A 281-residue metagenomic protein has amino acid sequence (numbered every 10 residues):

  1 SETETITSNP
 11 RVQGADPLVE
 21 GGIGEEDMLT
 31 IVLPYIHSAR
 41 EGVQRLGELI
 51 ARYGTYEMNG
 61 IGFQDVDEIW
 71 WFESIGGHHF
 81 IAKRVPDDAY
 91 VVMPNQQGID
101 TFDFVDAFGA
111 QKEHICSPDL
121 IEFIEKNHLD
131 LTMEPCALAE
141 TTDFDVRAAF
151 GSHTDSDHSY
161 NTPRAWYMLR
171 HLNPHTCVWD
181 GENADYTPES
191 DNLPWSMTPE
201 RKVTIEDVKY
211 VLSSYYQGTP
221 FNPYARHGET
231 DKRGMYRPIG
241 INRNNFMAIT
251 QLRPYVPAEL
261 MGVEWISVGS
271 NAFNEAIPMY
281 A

Functional and structural regions predicted by a protein language model:
S1-V85, A89-P94, D191-E206, P238: Structured, non-membrane catalytic/scaffold regions adjacent to prosthetic-group chemistry
E41-V43, G47, G54, M58 (+3 more regions): C-terminus-biased signal that marks the final domain/tail of proteins
